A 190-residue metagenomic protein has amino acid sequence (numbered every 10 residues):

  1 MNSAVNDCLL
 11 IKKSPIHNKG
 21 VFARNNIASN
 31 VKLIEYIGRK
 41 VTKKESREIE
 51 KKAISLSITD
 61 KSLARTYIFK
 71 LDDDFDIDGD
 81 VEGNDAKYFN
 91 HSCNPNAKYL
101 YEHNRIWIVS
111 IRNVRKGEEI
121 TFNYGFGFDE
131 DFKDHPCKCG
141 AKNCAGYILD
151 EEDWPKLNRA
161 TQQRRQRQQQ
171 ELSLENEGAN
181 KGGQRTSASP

Functional and structural regions predicted by a protein language model:
N2-Y99: Catalytic cores of histone-lysine modification enzymes
S92-P190: C-terminal SET catalytic tail plus cysteine-rich post-SET Zn-binding segment of SAM-dependent SET-domain
